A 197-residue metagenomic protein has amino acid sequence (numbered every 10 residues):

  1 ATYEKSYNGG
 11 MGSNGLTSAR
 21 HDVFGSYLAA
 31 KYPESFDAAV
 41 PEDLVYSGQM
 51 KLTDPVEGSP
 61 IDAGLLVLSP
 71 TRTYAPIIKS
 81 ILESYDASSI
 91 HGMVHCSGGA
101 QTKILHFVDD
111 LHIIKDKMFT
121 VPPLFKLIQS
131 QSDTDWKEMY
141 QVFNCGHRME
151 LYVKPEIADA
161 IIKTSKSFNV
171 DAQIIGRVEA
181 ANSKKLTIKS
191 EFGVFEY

Functional and structural regions predicted by a protein language model:
A1-Y197: Helix-biased detector of long, well-ordered alpha-helical tracts
